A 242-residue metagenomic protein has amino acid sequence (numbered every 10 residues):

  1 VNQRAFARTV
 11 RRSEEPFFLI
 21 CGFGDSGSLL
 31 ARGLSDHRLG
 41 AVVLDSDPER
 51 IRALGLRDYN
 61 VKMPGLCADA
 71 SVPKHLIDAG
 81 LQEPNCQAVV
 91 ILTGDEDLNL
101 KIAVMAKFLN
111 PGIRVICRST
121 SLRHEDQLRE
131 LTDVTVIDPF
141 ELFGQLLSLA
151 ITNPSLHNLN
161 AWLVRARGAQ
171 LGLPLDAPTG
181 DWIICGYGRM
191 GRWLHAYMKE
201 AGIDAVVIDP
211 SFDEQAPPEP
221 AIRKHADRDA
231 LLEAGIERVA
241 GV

Functional and structural regions predicted by a protein language model:
V1-V242: Cytosolic regulatory regions of ion transport systems
